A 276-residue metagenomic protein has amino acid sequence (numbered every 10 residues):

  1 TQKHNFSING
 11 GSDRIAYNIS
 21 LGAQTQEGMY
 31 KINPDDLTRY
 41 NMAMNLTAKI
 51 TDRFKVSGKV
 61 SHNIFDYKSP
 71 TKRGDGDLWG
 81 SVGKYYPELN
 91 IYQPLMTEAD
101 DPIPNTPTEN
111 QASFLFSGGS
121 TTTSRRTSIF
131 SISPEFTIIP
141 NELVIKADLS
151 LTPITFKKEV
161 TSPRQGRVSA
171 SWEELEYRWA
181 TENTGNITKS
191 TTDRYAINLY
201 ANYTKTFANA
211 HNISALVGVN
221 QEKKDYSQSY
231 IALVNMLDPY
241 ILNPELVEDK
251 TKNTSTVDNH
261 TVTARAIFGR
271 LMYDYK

Functional and structural regions predicted by a protein language model:
T1, G28-L37, N41-I129, K146-A266: Surface-exposed loop/interface segments of Gram-negative outer-membrane beta-barrel transport/assembly proteins
T1-N33, K72-R73, P134-T137, L151: Residues embedded in well-ordered regular secondary structure
F6-S12, M44-A48, F130-F136, L199-Y203 (+1 more regions): Residues on the lipid-exposed face of transmembrane beta-strands in outer-membrane beta-barrel proteins
D13-R14, D52, I139-N141, F207-N209 (+1 more regions): Short coil turns and loop connectors of transmembrane beta-barrels in diderm outer membranes and organellar homologs
S124-R125, D274-K276: Helix-boundary capping/turn motifs
E135-T137, V144, T155: Ser/Thr- (and often Asn-) enriched beta-sheet segments in non-cytosolic proteins
